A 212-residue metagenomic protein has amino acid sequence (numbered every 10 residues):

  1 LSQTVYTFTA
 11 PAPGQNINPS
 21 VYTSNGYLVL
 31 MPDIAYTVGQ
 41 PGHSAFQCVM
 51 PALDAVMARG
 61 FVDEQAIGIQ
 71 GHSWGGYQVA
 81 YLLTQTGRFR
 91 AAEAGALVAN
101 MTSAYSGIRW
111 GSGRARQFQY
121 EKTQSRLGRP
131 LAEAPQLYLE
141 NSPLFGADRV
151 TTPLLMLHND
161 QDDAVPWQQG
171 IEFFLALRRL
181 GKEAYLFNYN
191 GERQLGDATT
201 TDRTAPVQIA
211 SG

Functional and structural regions predicted by a protein language model:
L1-G212: Active-site-proximal cap/loop segments of hydrolase catalytic domains
